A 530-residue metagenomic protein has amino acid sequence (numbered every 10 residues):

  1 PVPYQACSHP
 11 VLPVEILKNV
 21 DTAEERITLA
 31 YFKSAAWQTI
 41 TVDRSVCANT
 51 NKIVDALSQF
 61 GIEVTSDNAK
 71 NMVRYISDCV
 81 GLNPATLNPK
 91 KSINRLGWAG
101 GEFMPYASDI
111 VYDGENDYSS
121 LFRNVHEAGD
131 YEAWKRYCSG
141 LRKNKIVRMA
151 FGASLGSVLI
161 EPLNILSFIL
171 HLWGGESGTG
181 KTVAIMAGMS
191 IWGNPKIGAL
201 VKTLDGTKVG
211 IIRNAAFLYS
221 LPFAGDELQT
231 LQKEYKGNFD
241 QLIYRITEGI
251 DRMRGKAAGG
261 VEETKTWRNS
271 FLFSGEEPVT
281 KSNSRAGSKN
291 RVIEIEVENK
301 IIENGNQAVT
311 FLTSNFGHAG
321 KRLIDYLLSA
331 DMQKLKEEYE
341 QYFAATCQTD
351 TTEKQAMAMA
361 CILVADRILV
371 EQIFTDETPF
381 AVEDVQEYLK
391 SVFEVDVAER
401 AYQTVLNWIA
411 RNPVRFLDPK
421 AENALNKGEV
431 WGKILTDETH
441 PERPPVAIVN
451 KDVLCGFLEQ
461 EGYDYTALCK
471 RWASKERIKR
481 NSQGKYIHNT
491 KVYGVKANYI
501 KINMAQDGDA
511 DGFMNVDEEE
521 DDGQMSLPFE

Functional and structural regions predicted by a protein language model:
P1-R142, R213-N214, L218-L221, S288: Conserved glycine-centered beta->alpha loop in an early N-terminal alpha/beta scaffold
P84-L141, K334-E530: DNA transaction DNA-binding modules
I110-I197: P-loop NTPase catalytic core of nucleic-acid-dependent motor ATPases
A184-K236: AAA+/P-loop NTPase substrate/partner-engagement loops
A216-L218, K256-F273, S288: AAA+/SF3 P-loop NTPase mechanochemical coupling elements
E227, R268-P278, E296-E298: A short beta-strand-to-loop transition that corresponds to the Sensor-1 phosphate-sensing loop of AAA+ P-loop ATPases
F239-R254: Conserved catalytic/switch belt of AAA+ P-loop NTPases
K265-W267, N283-I373: Phosphate-sensing "switch" segment of ASCE/P-loop ATPases
